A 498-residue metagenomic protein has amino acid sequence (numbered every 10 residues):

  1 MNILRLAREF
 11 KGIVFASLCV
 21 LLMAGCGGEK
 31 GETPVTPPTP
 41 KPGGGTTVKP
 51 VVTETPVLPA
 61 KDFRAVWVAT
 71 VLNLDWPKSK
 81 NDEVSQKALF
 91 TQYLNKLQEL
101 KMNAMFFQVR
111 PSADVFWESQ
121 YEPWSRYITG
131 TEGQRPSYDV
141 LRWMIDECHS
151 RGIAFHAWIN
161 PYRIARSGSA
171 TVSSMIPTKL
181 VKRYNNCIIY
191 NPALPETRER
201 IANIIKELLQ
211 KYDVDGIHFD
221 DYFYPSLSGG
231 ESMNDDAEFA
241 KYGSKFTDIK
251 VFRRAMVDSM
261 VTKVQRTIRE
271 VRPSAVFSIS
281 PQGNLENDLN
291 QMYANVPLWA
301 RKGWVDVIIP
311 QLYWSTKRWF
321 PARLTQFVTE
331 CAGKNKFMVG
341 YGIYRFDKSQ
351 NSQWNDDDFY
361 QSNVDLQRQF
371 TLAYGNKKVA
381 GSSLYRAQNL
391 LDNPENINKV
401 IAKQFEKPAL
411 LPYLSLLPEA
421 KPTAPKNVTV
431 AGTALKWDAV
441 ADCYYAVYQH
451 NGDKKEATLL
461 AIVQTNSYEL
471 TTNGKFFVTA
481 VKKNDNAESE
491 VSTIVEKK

Functional and structural regions predicted by a protein language model:
L22-G25: C-terminal motif of bacterial Sec signal peptides marking the signal peptidase cleavage site
K61, A69, N73-A88, H156-K211: Active-site-adjacent "subsite" loops/lids of carbohydrate-active enzymes
K61-A65, M102-S112, V140-K182, H218-D221: Glycine-rich, aromatic-flanked loop segments that form ligand/cofactor-binding clefts across common enzyme folds
A88-D114, K211-Y212: Catalytic domains of carbohydrate-active enzymes, especially glycoside hydrolases
M102, R151, P177-L298, K302: Polysaccharide-binding and catalytic clefts of secreted carbohydrate-active enzymes
D306-W319, N335-P418: Substrate-binding cleft of secreted/luminal carbohydrate-active enzymes
G432-D442: Conserved aromatic anchor
L470-E488: Beta-strand-rich modules
